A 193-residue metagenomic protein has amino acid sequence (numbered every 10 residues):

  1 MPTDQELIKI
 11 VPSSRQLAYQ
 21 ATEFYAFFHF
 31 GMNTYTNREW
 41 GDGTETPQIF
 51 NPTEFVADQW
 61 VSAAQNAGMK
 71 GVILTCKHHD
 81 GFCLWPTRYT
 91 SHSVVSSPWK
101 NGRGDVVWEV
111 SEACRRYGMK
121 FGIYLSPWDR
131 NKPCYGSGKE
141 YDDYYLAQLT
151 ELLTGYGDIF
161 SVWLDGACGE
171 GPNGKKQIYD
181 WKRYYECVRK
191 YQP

Functional and structural regions predicted by a protein language model:
M1-P193: Mature catalytic domains of secreted/periplasmic carbohydrate-active enzymes
